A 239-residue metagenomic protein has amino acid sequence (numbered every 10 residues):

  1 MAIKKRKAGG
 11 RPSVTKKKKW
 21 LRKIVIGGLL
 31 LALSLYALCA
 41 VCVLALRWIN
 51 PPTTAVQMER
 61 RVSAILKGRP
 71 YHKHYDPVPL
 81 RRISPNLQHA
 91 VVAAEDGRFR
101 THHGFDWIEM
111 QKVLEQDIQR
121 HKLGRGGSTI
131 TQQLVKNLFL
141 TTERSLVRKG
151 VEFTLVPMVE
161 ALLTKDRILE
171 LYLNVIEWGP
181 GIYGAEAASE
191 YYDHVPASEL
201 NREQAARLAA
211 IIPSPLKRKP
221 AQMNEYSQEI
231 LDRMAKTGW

Functional and structural regions predicted by a protein language model:
A2-W239: Juxtamembrane regions of bacterial inner-membrane/periplasmic proteins, predominantly the peptidoglycan biogenesis
